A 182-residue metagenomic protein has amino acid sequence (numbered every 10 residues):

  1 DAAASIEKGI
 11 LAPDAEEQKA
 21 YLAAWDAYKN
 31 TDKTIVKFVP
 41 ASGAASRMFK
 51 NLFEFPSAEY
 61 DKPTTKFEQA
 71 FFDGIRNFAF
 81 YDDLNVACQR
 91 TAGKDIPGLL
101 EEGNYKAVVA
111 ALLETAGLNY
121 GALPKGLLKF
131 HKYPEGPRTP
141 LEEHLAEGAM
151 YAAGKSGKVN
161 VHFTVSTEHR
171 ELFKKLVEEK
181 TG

Functional and structural regions predicted by a protein language model:
A2-Y28, D32-M48, F53-G182: Domain-scale recognition of functional cores that engage charged ligands
